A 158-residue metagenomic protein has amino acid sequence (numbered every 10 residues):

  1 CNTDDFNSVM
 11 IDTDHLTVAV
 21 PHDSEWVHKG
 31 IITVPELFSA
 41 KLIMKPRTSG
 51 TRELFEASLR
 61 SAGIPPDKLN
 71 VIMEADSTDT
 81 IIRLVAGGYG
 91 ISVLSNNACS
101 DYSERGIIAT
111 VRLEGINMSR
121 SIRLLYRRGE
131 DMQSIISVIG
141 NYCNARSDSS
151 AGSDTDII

Functional and structural regions predicted by a protein language model:
C1, H22, N96-A98, I122: Short secondary-structure boundary segments
C1, L16, P21-I32, K41-E53 (+2 more regions): Short coil/turn segments
C1-D4, K68, I158: Central regulatory/effector-binding core of bacterial HTH transcription factors
C1-L16, V20, H28, A86-Y89 (+1 more regions): Short beta-strand-centered segments that line the small-molecule binding cleft or hinge of alpha/beta clamshell
V9, P35, I82-R83: Alpha-helical segments flanking ligand/cofactor-binding loops in enzyme cores
L42, A109-S149: A late-sequence structural motif
L42-G63, M132-S134, G140, G152: Secondary-structure junction motif
T51-I108: Hydrophobic hinge/microswitch elements
